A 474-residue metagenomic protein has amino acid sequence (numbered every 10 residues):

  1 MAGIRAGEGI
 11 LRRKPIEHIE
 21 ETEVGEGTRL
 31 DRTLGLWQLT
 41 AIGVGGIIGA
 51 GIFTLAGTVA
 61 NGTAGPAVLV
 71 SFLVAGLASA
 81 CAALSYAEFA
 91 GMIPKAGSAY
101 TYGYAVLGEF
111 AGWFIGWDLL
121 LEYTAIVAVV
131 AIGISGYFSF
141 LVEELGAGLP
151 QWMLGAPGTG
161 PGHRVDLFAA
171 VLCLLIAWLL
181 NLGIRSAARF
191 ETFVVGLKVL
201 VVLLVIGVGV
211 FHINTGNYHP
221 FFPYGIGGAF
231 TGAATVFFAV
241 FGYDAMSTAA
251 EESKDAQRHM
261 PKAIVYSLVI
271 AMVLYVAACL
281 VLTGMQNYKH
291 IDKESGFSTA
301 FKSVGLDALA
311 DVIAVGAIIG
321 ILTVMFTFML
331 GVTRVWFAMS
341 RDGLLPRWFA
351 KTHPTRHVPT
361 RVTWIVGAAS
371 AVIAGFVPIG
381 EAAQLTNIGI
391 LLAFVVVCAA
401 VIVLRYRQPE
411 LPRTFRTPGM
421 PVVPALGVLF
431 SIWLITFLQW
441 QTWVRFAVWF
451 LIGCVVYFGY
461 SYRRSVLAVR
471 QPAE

Functional and structural regions predicted by a protein language model:
M1-G57, N61-P66, S79-A80, L84 (+7 more regions): Membrane-interface "cap" regions at the ends of multi-pass membrane proteins
R12-H18, G25-D31, L69, L73 (+3 more regions): Helix-loop-helix junctions that connect adjacent transmembrane segments in multi-pass membrane transporters
D31, L36, R164-A170, K254-M272 (+4 more regions): Loop-to-transmembrane helix boundary motifs in multi-pass membrane proteins
F53, K95, D118-G136, V240-S253 (+3 more regions): Membrane-helix boundary/coupling elements in multi-pass transport proteins
T54-G158, S267-L274, W449-C454: Extracellular loop-to-transmembrane helix junctions
A60-A64, V68, V130-G136, G146 (+7 more regions): Transmembrane helix-loop boundary segments of multi-pass membrane transporters
F140, V202-V205, W336, T386-R413 (+2 more regions): Hydrophobic alpha-helical segments of multi-pass membrane transport proteins
P161-V165, I176, F190, P223 (+3 more regions): C-terminal membrane-solvent junction of multi-pass transporters and transport-like membrane proteins
